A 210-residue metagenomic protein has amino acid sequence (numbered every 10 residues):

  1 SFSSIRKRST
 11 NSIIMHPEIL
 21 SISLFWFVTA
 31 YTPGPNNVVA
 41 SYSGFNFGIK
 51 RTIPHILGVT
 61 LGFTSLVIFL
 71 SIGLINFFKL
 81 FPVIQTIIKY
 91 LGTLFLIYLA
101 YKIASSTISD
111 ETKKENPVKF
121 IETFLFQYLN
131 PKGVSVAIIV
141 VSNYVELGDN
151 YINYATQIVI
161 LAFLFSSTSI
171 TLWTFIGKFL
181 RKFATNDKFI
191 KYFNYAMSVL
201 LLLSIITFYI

Functional and structural regions predicted by a protein language model:
S1-I14: Short, Lys/Arg-enriched N-terminal segments with co-localized hydrophobic residues within the first ~10-30 amino acids
H16-K79, V83, I139-I158: Juxtamembrane transmembrane-helix termini in multi-pass membrane transport proteins
L24, I53, L57-L61, S65 (+5 more regions): Hydrophobic residues within alpha-helical transmembrane segments of multi-pass solute transporters/permease subunits
N36, G58, G62-L74, L96-L99 (+3 more regions): Alpha-helical transmembrane segments and their lipid-water interface positions in multi-pass membrane proteins
F69-S71, L129-I139, L200-I210: Hydrophobic alpha-helical transmembrane segments in multi-pass integral membrane proteins
K79-I108, S166-S169, W173-I176, R181-I210: Selective transmembrane alpha-helices of multi-pass membrane proteins
S105-V118: Flexible cytoplasmic inter-helical loops of multi-pass small-molecule transporters
